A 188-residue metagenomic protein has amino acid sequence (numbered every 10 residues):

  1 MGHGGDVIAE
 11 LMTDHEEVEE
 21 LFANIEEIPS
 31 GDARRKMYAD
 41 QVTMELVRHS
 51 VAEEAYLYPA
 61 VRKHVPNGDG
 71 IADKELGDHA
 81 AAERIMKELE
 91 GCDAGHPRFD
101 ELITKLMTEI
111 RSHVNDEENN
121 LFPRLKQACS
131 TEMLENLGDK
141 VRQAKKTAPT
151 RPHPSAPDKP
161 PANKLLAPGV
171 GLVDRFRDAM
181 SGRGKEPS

Functional and structural regions predicted by a protein language model:
M1-S188: Small-residue-biased structural context
